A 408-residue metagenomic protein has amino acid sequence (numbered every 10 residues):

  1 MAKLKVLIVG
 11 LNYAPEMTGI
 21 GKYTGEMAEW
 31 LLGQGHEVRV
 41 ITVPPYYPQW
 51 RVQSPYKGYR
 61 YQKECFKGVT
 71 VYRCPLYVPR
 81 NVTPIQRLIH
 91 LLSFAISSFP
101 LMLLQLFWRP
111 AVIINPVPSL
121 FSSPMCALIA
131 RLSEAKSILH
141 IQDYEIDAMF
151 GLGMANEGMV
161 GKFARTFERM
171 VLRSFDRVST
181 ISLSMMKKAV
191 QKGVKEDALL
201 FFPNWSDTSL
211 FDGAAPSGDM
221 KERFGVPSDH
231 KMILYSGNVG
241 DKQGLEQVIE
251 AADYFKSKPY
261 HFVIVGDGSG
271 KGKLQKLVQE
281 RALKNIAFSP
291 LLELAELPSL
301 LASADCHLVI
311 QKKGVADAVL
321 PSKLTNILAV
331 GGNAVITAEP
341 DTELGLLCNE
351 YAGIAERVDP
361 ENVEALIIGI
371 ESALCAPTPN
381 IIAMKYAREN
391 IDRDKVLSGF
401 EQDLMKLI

Functional and structural regions predicted by a protein language model:
M1-E64, M405: N-terminal subdomain of nucleotide-sugar transferases
S54-Y61, D212-V226, I381: A short helix/loop element that forms part of the nucleotide-sugar donor recognition site in Leloir-type
L103, F121-P124, L128-S133, G158-T180: Membrane-proximal helix-turn-helix segments that form the acceptor-binding/catalytic region of lipid-linked
S184, W205: Carbohydrate-associated surface elements
V190, E196, S206-R223, G244 (+1 more regions): Acidic anion/phosphate-binding donor-loop and adjacent secondary structure in glycosyltransferase catalytic cores
Q243, L291-S299, H307-L328, N333-L346: Nucleotide-sugar-dependent
P259-G266, K271-P298: Nucleotide-activated donor-binding/catalytic signature segment of Leloir-type glycosyltransferases, i.e., the conserved
P360-E361, A365, C375-M405: A charged, aromatic-enriched C-terminal amphipathic alpha-helix characteristic of glycosyltransferases across folds
